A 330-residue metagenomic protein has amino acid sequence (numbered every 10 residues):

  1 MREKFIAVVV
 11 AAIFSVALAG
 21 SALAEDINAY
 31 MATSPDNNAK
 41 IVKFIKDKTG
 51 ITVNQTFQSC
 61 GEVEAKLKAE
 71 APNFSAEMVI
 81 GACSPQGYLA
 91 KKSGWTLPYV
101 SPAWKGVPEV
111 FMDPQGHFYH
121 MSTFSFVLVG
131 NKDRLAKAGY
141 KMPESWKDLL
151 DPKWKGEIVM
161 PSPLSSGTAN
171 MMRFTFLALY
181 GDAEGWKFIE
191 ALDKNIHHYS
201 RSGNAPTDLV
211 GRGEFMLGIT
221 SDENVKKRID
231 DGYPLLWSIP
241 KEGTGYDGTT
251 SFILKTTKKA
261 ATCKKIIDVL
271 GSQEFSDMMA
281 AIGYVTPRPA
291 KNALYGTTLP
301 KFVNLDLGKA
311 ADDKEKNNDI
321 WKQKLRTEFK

Functional and structural regions predicted by a protein language model:
L18-A24: Sec/Tat signal peptide C-region and signal peptidase I cleavage site
E25-I41, T56, D222: Extracytoplasmic "Venus flytrap"
A32, D36-A39, Q58, E62 (+1 more regions): Extracytoplasmic ligand-binding site segments that recognize negatively charged/polar headgroups
P85-L89, G211, F215-P234: A ligand-binding cleft/hinge motif common to bilobed small-molecule-binding domains
G106, F188-D193, Y199-S200, D231-K255: Periplasmic-binding protein-like
V129-R134, D247-K259, M278-M279: A bilobed periplasmic-binding-protein/Venus flytrap-type ligand-binding module shared by bacterial periplasmic
K153-P161, L270-K291: Periplasmic-binding protein-like
Y295-K330: Extracellular/periplasmic bilobal clamshell ligand-binding domains
